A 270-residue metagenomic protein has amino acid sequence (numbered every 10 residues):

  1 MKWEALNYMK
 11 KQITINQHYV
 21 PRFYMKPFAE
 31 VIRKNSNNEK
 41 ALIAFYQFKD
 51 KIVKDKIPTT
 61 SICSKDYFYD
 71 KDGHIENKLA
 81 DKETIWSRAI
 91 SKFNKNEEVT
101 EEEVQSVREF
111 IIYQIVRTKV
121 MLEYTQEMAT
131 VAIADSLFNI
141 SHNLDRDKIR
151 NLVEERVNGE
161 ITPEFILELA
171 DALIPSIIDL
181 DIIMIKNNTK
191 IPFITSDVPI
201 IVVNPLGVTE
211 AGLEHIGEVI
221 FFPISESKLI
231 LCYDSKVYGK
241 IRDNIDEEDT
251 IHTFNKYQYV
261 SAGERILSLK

Functional and structural regions predicted by a protein language model:
K2-N16, R22-K270: Alpha-helical structural context detector biased toward long hydrophobic helices
